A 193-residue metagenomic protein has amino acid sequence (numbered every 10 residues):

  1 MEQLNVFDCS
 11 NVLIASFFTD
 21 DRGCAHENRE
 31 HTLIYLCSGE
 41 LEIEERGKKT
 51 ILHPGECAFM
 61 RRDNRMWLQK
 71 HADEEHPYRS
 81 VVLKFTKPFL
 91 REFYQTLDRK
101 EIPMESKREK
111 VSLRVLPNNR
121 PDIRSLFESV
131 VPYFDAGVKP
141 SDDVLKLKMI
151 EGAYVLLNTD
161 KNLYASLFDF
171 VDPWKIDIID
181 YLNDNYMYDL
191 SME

Functional and structural regions predicted by a protein language model:
M1-F7, A136: A short, N-terminal "cap"/entry segment at the start of jelly-roll beta-barrel domains of the cupin/DSBH fold
N5-M104: N-terminal regulatory/effector-sensing and dimerization cores that precede helix-turn-helix DNA-binding domains
T50, K139-L147: Short, solvent-exposed positions on alpha-helices
F93, L156-D160: Hydrophobic recognition helices of helix-based DNA-binding modules
R99-F127: Aromatic/histidine-rich interaction motifs
N119-P132, K146-E151, N162, S166-S191: A short, Lys/Arg-enriched amphipathic alpha-helix from helix-turn-helix/homeodomain DNA-binding modules
